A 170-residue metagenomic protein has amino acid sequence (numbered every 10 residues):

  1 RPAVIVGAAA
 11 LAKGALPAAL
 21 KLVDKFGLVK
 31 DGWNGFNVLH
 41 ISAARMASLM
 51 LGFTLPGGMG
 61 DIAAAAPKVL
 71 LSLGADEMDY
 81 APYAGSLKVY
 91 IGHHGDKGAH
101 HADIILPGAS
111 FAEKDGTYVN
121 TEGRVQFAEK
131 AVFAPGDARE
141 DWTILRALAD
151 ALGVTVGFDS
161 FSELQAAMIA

Functional and structural regions predicted by a protein language model:
R1-I169: Non-catalytic alpha/beta scaffold blocks inside enzyme catalytic domains
